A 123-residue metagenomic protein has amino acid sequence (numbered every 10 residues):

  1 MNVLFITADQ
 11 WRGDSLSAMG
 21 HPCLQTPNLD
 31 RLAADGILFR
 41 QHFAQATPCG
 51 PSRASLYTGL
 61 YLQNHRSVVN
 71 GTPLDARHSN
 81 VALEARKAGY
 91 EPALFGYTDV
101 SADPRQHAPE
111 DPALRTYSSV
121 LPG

Functional and structural regions predicted by a protein language model:
M1-G123: Formylglycine-dependent sulfatase
